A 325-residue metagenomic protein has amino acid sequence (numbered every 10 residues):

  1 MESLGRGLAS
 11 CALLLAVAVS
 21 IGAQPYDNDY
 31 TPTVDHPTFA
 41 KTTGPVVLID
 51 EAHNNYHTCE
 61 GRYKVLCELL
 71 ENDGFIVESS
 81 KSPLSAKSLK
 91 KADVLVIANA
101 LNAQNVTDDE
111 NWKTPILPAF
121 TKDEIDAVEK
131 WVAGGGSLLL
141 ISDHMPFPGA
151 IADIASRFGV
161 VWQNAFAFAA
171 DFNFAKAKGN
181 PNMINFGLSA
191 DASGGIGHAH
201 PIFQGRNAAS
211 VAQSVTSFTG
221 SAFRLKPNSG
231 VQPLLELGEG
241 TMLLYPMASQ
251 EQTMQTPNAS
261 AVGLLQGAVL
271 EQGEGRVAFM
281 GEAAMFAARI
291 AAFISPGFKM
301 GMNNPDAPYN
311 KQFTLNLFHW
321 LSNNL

Functional and structural regions predicted by a protein language model:
M1-C11: Bacterial N-terminal signal peptides that target proteins for export
S10-A18: Bacterial N-terminal signal peptides
I21-L325: Short, surface-exposed patches at the edges or C-terminal ends of soluble domains, predominantly
